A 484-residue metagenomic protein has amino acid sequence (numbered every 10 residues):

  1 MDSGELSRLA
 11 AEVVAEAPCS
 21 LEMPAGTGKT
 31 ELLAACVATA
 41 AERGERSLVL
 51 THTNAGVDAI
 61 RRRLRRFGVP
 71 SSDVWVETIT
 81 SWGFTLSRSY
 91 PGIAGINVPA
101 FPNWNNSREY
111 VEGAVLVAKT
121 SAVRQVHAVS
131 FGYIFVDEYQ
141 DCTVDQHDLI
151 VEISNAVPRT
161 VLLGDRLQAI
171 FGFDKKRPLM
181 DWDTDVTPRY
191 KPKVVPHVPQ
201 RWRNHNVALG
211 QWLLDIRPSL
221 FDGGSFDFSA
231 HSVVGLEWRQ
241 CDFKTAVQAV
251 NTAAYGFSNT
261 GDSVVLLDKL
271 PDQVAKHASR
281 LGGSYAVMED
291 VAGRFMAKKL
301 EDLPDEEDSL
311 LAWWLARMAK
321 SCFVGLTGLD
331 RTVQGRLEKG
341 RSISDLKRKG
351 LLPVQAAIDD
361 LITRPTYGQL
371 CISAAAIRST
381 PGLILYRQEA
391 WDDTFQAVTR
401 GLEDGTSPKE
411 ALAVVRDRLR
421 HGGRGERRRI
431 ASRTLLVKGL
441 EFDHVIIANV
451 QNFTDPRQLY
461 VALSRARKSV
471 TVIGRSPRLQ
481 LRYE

Functional and structural regions predicted by a protein language model:
M1-E484: The feature marks helicase ATPase cores and/or their adjacent C-terminal helical subdomains in SF1/SF2/AAA+ helicases
